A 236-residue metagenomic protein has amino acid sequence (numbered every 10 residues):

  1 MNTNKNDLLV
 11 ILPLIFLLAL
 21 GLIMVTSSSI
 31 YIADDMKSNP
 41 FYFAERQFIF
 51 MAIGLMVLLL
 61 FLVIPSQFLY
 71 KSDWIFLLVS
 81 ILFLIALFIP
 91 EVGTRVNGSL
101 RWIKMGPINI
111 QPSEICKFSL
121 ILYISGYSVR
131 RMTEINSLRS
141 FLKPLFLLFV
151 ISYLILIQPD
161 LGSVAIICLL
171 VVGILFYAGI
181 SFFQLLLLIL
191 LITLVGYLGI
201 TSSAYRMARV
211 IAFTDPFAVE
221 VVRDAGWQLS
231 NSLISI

Functional and structural regions predicted by a protein language model:
M1-L12, F16-L17, I23-Q158, V221 (+1 more regions): Membrane-helix boundary/helix-loop-helix interface segments in multi-pass membrane proteins
Y70-W74, L161-V164, F183-L186, A208: Short, aromatic-rich membrane-interface segments at the entry and exit of alpha-helical transmembrane domains
K71-S72, L138-L142, G179-L190: Membrane-interfacial entry segments at the cytosolic side of transmembrane helices
L77, L148, V171, I192-T193: Residue-level recognition of pore/gate-forming positions within transmembrane alpha-helices of multi-pass
T94-W102, L186-I236: Hydrophobic, glycine- and aromatic-enriched re-entrant/interface helices and adjoining loop segments
L122, G126, S163, I167-L170 (+4 more regions): Residues on a specific face of well-ordered alpha-helices
L145-L175, S202-M207: Helix-loop-helix junctions and helix-breaking kinks within/between transmembrane helices of multi-pass membrane
